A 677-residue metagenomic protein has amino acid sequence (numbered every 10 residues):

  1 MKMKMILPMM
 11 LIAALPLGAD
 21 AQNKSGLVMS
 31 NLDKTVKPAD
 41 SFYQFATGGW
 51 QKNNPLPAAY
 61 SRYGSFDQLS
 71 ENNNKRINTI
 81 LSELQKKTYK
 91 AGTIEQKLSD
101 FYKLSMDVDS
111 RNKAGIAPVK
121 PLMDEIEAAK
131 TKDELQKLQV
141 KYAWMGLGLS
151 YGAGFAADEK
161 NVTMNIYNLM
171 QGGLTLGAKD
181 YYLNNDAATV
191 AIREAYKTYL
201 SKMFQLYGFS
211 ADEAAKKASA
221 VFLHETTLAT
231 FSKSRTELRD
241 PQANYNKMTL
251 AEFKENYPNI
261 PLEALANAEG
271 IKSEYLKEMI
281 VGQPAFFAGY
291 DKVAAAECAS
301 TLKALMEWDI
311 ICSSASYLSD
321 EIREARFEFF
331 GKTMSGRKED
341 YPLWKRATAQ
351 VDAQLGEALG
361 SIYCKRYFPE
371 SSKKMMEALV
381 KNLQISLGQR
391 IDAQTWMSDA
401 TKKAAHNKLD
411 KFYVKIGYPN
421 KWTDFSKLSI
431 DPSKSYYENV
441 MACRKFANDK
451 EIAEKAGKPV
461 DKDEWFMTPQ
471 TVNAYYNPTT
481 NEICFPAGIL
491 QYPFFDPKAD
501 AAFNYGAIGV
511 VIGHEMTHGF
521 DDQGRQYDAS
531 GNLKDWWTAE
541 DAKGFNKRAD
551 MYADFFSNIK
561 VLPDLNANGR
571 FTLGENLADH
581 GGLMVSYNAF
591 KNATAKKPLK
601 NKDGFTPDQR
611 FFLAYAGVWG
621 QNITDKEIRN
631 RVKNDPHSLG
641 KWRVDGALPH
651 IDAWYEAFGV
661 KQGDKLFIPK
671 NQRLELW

Functional and structural regions predicted by a protein language model:
M1-Q22: Bacterial Sec-dependent N-terminal signal peptides
A13, A59-L81, E213-F231, N504-V510 (+1 more regions): Short secondary-structure subsegments characteristic of cysteine-rich extracellular domains
Q22-S30: Short, Gly/Pro- and small/polar-rich lid/capping loops
N31-K52, Y182, D186-Q205, L573 (+1 more regions): Hydrophobic/aromatic-rich, well-ordered segments within soluble, folded domains that form packed cores
K37-D40, F45-S110: Active-site-surrounding "flap" and adjacent substrate/cofactor-binding loops of secreted or lumenal enzymes, prototyped
N53-P57, A153-G154, A178-D180, S232-R235 (+3 more regions): Short, solvent-exposed loop/turn and secondary-structure capping segments
S70, N256-N259, I280-P284, T348 (+2 more regions): Intrinsically disordered, low-complexity linker/terminal regions across diverse proteins
L84-A378, N382: Noncatalytic, helix-rich "gating/capping" subdomain that lines the substrate-entry/channel surface of large enzyme
